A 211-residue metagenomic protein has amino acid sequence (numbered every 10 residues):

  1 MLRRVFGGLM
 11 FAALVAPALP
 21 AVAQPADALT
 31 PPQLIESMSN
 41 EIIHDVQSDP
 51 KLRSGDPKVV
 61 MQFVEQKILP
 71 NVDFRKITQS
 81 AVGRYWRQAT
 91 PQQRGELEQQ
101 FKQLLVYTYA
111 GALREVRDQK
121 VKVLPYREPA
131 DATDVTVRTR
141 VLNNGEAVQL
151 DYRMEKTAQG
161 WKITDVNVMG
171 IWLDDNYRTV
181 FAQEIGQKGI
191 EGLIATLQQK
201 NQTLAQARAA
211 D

Functional and structural regions predicted by a protein language model:
R3-F11: N-terminal export leaders
V15-L19, I42: Hydrophobic membrane-targeting signal helices
L19-A26: Sec/Tat signal peptide C-region and signal peptidase I cleavage site
A28-Y109: Early exported N-terminus immediately downstream of N-terminal targeting peptides
Q103-L104, E128-P129, M169-L173: Solvent-exposed loop/turn segments at secondary-structure junctions within structured extracellular/periplasmic domains
Y107-V148, K200-D211: Surface-exposed, charged secondary-structure patches
A147-D175: Short beta-strand edge/turn micro-motifs at domain boundaries
D165-D211: Low-complexity, intrinsically disordered terminal/linker segments enriched in charged and Gly/Pro repeats
